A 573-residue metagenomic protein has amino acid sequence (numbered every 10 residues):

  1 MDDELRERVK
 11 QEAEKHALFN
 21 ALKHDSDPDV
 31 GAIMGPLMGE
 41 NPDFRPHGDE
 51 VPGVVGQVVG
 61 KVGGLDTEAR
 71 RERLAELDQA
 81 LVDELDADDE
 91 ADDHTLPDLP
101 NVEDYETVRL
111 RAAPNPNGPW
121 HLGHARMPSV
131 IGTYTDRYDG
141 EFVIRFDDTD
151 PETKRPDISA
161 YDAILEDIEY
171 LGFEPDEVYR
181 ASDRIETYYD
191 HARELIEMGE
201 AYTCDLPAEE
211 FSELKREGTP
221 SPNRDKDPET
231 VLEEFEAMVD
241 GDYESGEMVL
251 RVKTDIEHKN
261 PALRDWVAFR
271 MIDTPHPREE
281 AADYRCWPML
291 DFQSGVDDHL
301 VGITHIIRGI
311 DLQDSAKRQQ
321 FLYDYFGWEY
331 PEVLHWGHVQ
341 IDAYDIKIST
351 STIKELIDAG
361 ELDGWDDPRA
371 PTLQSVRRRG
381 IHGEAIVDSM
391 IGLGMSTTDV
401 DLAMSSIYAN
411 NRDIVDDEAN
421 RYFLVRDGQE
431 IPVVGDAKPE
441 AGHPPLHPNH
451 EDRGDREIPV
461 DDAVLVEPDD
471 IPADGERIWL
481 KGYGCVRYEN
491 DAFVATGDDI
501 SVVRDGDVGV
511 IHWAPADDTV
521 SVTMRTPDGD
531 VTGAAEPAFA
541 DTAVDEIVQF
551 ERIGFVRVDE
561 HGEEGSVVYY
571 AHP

Functional and structural regions predicted by a protein language model:
D2-G31, G35-N223, D311-G327, E332-V333 (+2 more regions): N-terminal Rossmann-like or analogous alpha/beta NTP/dinucleotide-binding catalytic cores that position adenine
F19, Y105, P439-P573: C-terminal accessory/binding modules appended to enzymatic or scaffolding proteins
D27-G35, V51, G364-H450: Extended, domain-scale alpha-helical bundle/helix-rich regions
L110-N117, V143-D150, H299-I307, D367-L373 (+1 more regions): Glycine- and acidic
L122-A125, I158, D162, S182-Y189 (+9 more regions): Conserved structured core elements
M198-I353, T372, N411, D416-N420 (+1 more regions): Active-site cores that bind ATP or allylic diphosphates and position pyrophosphate for catalysis
E361: Catalytic core of tubulin tyrosine ligase-like
